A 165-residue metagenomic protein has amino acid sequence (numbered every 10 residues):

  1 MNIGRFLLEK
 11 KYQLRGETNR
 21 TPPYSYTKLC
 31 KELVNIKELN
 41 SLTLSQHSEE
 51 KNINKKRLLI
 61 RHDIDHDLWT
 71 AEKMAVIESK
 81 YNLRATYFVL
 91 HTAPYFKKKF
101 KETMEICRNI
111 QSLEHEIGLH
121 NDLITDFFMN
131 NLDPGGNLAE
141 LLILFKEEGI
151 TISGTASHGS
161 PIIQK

Functional and structural regions predicted by a protein language model:
M1-R61, D65-T86, L90-M104, R108-E114 (+1 more regions): Terminal accessory/targeting
G118-H120: Glycan-processing catalytic domains of CAZymes
